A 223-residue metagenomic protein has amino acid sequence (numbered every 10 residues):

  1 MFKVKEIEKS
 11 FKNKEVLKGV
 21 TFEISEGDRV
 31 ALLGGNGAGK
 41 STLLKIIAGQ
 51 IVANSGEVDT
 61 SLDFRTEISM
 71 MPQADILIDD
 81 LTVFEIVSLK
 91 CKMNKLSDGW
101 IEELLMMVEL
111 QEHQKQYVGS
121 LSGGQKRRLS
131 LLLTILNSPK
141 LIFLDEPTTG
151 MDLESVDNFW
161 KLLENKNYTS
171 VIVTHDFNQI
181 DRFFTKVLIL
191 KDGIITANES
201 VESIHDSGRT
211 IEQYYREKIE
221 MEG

Functional and structural regions predicted by a protein language model:
F2-V4, L17: Conserved structural motif at the start of ABC-family nucleotide-binding domains
L33-G35: The feature captures the beta-strand-to-loop junction immediately N-terminal to the Walker
A48: Helix-to-loop junction immediately C-terminal to a conserved catalytic motif
S88, D98-H113: Conserved ABC ATPase "signature" region
I142-D145: Catalytic Walker B motif of ABC-type/P-loop ATPase nucleotide-binding domains
Y168-V173: Conserved H-loop
